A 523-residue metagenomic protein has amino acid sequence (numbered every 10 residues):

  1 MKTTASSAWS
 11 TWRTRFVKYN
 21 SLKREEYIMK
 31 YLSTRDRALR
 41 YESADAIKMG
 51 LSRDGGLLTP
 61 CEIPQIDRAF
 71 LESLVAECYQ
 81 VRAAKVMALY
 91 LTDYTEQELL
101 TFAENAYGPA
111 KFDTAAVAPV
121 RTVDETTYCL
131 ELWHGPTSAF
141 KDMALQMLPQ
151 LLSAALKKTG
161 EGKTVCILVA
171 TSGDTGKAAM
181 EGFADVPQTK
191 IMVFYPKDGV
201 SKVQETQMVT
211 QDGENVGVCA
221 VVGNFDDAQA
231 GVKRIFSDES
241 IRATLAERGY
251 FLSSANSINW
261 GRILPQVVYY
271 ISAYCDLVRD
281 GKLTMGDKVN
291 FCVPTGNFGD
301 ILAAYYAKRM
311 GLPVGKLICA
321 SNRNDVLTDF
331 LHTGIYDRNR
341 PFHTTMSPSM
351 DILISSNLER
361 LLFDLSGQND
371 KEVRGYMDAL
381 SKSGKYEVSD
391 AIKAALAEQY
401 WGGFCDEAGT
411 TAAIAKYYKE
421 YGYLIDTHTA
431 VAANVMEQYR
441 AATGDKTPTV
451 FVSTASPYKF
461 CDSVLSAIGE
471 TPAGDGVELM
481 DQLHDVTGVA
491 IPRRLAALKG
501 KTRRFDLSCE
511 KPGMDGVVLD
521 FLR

Functional and structural regions predicted by a protein language model:
T3-R13, Y19, R24-R523: PLP-dependent amino-acid enzyme catalytic core
